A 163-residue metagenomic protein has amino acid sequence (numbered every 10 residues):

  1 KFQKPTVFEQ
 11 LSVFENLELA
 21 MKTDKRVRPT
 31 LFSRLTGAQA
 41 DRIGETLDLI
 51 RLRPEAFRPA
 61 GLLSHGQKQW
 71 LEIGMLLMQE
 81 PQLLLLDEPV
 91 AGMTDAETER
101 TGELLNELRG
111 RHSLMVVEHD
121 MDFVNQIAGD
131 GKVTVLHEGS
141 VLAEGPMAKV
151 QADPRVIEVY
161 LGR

Functional and structural regions predicted by a protein language model:
K4, Q10-R26: Q-loop/switch helix immediately C-terminal to the Walker
K25, T30-R58, Q82, E103 (+1 more regions): Conserved ABC ATPase "signature" region
P59-L63: Conserved ABC ATPase signature
L84-E88: Catalytic Walker B motif of ABC-type/P-loop ATPase nucleotide-binding domains
D120-I127: Conserved H-loop
E144-G145: ABC ATPase "signature
